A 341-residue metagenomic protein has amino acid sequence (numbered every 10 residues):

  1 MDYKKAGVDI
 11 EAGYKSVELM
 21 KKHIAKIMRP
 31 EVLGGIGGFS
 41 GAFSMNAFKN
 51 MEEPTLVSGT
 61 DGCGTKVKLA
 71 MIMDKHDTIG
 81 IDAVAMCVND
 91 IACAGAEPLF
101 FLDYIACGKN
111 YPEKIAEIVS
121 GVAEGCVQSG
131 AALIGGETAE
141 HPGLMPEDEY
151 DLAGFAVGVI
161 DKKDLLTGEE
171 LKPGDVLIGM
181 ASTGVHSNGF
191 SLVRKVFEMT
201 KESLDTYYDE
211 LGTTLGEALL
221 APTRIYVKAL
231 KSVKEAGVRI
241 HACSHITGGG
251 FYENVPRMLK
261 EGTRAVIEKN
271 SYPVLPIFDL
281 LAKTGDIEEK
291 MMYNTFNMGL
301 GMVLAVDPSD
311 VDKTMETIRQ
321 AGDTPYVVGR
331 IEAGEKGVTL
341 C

Functional and structural regions predicted by a protein language model:
M1-E31: N-terminal amphipathic/basic leader segments beginning at the initiator methionine
D2-A6, K114, I118-A132, M145-L152 (+3 more regions): Glycine-/charge-enriched secondary-structure boundary and capping motifs
D9, D61, G174, H245 (+1 more regions): Residue-level signature of catalytic and energy-coupling elements of molecular machines, predominantly ATP/GTP-dependent
S16, M20, A42, C87-V88 (+5 more regions): Buried hydrophobic packing segments
V17, A116-V119, F190: Hydrophobic face of alpha-helices
V17, K49, G64, E140 (+3 more regions): Residue-level detector of flexible, active-site-proximal loop/helix-junction positions within diverse enzyme catalytic
M28-T183: Glycine-rich phosphate/pyrophosphate-binding loop regions near the starts of catalytic domains
P173-E217: Acidic, glycine-rich loop-and-beta core segments that form the ion-binding/anion-interacting portion of active sites
